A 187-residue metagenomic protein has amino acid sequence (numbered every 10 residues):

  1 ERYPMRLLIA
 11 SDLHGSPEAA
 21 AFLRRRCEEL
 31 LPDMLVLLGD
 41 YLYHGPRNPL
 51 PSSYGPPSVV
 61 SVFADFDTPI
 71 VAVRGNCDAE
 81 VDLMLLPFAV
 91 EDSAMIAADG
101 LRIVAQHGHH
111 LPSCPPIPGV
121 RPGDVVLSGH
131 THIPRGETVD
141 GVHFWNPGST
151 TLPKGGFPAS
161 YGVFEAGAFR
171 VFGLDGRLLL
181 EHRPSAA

Functional and structural regions predicted by a protein language model:
R2-P4, H182-A187: Non-catalytic terminal accessory segments
Y3-A98: Core catalytic region of metal-dependent phosphoesterases/phosphodiesterases, especially metallo-beta-lactamase-like
G45-P49, D82-L86, E91, P115-I117 (+3 more regions): Short, well-ordered secondary-structure micro-motifs
R102-V104, H109-E181: Conserved beta-sheet core of the metallophosphoesterase superfamily
